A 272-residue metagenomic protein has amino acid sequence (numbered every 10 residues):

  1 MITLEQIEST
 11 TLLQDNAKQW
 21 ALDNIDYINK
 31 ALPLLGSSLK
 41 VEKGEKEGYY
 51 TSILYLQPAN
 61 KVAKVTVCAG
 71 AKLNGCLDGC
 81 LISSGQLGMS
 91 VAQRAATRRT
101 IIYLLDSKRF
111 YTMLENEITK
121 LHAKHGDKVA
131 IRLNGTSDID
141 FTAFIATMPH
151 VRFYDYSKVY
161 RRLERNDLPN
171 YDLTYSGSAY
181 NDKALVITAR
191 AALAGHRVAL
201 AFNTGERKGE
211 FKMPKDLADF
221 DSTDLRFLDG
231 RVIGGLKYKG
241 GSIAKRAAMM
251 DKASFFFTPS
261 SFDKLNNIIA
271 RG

Functional and structural regions predicted by a protein language model:
M1-G272: Class I S-adenosyl-L-methionine
